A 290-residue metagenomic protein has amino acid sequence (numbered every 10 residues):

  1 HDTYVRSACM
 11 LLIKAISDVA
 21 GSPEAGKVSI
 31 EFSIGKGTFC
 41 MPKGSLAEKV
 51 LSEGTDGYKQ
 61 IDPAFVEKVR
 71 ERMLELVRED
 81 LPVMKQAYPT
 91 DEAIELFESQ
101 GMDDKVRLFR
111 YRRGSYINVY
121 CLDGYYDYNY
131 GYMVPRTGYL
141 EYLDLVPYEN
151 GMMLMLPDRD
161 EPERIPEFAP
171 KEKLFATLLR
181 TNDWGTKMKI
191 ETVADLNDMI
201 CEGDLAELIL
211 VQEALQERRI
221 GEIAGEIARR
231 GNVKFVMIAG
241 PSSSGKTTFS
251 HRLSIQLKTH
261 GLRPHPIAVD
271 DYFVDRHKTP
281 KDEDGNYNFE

Functional and structural regions predicted by a protein language model:
H1-Y4, A15, E24-G35, F39-R218 (+2 more regions): Auxiliary tRNA-acceptor-end handling modules of aminoacyl-tRNA synthetases
S29, R263-A268: Conserved catalytic segments around the Walker B and adjacent sensor/switch elements of P-loop NTPase domains
V236-I238: Hydrophobic anchor at the beta1->P-loop junction of P-loop NTPases
S243: Walker A (P-loop) phosphate-binding loop of P-loop NTPases
K246: Conserved lysine of the Walker
F249, L253: Hydrophobic positions on the alpha1 helix immediately C-terminal to the Walker A/P-loop
I255-H265: Post-Walker A helix-loop "phosphate-sensing" segment adjacent to the P-loop in P-loop NTPases
H265-I267, V274-E290: Conserved nucleotide-sensing/catalytic segment adjacent to the nucleotide-binding pocket in NTP-handling enzymes
